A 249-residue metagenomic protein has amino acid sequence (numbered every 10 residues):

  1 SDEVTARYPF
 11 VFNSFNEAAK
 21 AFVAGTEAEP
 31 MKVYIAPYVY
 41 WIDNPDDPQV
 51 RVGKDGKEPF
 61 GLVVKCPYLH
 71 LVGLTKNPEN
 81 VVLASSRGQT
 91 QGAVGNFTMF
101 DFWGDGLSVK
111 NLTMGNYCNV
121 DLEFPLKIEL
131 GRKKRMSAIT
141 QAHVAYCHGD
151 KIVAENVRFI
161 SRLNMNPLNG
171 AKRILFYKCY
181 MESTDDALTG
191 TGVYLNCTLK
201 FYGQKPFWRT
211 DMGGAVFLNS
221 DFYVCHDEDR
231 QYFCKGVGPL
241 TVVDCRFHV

Functional and structural regions predicted by a protein language model:
S1-V249: Sequence-level preference for short, compositionally simple segments enriched in small aliphatic or small polar residues
